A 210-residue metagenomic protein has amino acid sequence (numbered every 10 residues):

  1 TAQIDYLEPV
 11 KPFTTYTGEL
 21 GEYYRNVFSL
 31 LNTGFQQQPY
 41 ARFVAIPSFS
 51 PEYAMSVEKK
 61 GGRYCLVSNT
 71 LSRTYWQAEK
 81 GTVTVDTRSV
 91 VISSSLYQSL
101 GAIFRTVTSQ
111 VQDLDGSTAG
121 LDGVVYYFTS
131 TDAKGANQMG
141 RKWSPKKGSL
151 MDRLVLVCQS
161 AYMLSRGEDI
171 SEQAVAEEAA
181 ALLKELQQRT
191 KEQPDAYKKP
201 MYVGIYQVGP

Functional and structural regions predicted by a protein language model:
T1-P210: Function-determining sites in protein domains
